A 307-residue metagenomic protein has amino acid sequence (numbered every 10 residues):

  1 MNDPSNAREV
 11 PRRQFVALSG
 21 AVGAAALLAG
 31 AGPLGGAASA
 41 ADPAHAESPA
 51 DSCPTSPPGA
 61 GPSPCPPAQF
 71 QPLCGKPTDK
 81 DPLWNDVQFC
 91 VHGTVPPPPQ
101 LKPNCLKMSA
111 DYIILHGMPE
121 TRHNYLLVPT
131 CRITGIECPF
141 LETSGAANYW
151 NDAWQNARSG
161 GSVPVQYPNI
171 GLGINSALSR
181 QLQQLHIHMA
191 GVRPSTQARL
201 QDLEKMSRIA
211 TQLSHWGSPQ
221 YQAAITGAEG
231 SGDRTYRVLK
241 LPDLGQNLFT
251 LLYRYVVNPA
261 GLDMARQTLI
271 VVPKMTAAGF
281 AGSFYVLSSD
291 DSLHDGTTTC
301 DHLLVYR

Functional and structural regions predicted by a protein language model:
M1-Q14, L18-G32, A37: N-terminal secretory signal peptides
M1-S5, A41, A50, I174: Intrinsic-disorder/low-complexity regions
E9, A31-G61: C-terminal segment of N-terminal export signals and the immediately downstream linker at the start of the mature
E47-R307: HIT superfamily nucleotide-processing domains
